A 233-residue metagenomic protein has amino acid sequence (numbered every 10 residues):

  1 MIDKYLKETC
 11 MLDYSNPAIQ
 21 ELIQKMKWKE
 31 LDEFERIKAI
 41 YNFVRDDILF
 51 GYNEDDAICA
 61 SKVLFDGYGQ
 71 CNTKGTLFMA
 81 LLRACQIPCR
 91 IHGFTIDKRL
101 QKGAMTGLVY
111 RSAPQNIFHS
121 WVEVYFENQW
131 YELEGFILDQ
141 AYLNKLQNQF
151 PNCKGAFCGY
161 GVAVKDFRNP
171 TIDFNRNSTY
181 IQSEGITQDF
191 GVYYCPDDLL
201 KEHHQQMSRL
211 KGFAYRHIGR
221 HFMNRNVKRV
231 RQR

Functional and structural regions predicted by a protein language model:
M1-D66: Secondary-structure boundary elements
I2, K7, M11-Y14, I96-R233: His-Asp-centered catalytic microenvironments across diverse enzyme cores, prominently the transglutaminase-like
I23, L82, C89-I91, L133 (+1 more regions): Generic structural hydrophobic/aromatic packing signal, biased to beta-strands
K27-E30, F78, W121, F126: Functionally constrained cores in energy, signaling, and assembly domains
N42-F43, A80, A84, S120 (+1 more regions): Residue-level signal for well-ordered alpha-helical scaffold segments within enzymatic catalytic domains
G51-I117: Active-site neighborhood of thiol-dependent amide/isopeptide-bond enzymes
